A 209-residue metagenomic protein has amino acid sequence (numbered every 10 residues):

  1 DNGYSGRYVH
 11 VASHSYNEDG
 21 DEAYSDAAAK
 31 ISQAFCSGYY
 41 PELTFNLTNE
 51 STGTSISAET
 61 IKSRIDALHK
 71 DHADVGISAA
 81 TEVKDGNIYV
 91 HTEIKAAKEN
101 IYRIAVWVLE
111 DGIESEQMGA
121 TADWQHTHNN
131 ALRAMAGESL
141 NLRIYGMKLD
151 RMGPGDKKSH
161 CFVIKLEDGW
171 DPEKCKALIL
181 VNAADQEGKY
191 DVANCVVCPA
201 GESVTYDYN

Functional and structural regions predicted by a protein language model:
D1-G3: N-terminal carbohydrate-binding/catalytic regions of secreted carbohydrate-active enzymes
G6-N209: Short, conserved sequence motifs used for protein processing/export or organelle targeting and for catalysis
